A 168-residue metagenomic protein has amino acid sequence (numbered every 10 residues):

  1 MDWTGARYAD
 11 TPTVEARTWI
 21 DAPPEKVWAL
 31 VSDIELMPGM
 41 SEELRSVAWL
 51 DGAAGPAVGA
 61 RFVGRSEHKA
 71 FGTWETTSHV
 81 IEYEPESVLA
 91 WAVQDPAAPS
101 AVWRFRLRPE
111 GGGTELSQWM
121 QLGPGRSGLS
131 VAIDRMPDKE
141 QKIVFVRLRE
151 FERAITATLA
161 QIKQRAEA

Functional and structural regions predicted by a protein language model:
M1-A54, V58: Hydrophobic ligand-binding cavity/cleft-lining segments
E15-W19, E75-T77, V102-R104, S117-W119: Well-ordered beta-strand positions in beta-sheet-rich domains
I20, S66, M120-L122: Hydrophobic beta-strand positions in extracellular immunoglobulin-like domains
P23-K26, E150, A154: Short amphipathic alpha-helical segments
W49-V102, E110, R153-A168: Glycine-rich portal/gate segments that line the openings of hydrophobic small-molecule binding cavities
D95-R153, I162: Beta-strand/loop substructures that line and gate deep hydrophobic ligand-binding cavities in soluble
